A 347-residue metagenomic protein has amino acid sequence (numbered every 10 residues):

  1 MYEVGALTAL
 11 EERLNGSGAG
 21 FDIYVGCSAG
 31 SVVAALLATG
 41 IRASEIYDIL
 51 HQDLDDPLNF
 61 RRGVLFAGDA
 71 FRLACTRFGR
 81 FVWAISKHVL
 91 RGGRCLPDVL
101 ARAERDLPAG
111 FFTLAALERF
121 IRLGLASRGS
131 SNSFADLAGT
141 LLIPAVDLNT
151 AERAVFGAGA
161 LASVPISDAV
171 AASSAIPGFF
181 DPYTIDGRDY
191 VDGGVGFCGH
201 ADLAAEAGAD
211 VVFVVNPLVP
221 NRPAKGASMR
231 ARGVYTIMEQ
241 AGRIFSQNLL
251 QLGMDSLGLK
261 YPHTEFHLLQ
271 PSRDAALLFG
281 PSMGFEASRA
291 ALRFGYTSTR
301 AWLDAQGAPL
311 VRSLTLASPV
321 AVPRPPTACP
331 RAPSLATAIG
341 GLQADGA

Functional and structural regions predicted by a protein language model:
M1-C27, A35-A347: Patatin-like phospholipase
